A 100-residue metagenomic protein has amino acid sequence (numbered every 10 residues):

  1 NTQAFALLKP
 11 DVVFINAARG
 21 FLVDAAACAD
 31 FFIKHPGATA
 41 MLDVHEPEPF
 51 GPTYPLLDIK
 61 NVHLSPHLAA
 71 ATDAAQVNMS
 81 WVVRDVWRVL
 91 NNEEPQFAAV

Functional and structural regions predicted by a protein language model:
T2, D11-V100: Rossmann-like dinucleotide-binding domain for NAD(H)/NADP(H)
F5: Short alpha-helical donor nucleotide-sugar binding micro-motif in glycosyltransferases
